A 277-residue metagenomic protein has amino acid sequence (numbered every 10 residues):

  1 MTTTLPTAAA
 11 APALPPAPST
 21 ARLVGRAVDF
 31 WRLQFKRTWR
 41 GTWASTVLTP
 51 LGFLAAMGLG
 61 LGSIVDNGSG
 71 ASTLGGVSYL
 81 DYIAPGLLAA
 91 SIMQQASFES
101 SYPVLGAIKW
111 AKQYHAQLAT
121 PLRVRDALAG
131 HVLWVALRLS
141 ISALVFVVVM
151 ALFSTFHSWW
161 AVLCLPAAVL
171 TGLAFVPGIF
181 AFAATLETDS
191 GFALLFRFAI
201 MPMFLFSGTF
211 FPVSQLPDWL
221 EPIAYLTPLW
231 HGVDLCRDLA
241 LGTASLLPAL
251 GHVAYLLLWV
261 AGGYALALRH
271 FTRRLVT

Functional and structural regions predicted by a protein language model:
M1-V162, P166-T277: Hydrophobic transmembrane alpha-helices and immediately adjacent juxtamembrane helices of multi-pass inner-membrane
